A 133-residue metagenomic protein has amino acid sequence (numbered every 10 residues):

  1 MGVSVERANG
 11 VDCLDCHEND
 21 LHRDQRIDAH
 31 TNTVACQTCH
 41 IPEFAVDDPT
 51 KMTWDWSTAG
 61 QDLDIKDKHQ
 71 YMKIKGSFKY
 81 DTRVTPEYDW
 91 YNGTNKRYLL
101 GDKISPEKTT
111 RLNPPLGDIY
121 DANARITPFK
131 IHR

Functional and structural regions predicted by a protein language model:
M1-S57: Inter-heme linker and motif-flanking segments adjacent to c-type heme-binding CXXCH motifs in c-type cytochromes
E43-R133: Long, charged, low-complexity terminal extensions
